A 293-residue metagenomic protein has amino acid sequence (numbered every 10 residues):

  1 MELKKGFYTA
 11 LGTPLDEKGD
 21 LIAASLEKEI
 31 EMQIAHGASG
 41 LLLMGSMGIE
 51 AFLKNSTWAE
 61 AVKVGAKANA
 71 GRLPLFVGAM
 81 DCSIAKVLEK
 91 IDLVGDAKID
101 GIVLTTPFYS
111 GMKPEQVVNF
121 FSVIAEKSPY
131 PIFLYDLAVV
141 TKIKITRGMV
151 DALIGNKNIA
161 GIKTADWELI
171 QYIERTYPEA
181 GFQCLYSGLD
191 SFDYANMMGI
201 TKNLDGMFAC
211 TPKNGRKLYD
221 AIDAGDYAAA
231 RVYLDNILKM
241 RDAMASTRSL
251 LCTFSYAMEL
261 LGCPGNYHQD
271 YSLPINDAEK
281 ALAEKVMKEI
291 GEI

Functional and structural regions predicted by a protein language model:
E2-K144, M258: Active-site beta->alpha loop and helix N-cap motifs at the rims of alpha/beta catalytic domains
Y8-P14, H36-G37, G199-K202, M207 (+1 more regions): C-terminal alpha-helical cap/extension of soluble enzyme domains
L53-S56, L88-E89, P114-V117, I145-R147 (+4 more regions): Short secondary-structure transition/capping segments
W58, V62, V87, I170 (+2 more regions): A general structural signal for well-ordered alpha-helical segments in protein cores
E60, V64-A68, L93-A97, V123 (+7 more regions): Alpha-helical structural signal in soluble globular domains
E126-K127, A138-L238, D242-S246: Catalytic alpha/beta core domains of metabolic enzymes, predominantly
